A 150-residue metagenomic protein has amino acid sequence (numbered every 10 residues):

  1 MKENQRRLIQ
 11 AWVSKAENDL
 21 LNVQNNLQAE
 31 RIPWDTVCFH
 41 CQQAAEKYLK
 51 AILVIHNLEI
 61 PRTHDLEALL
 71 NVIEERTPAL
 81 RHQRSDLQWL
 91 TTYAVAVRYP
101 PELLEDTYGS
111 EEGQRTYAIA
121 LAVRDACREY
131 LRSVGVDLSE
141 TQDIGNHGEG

Functional and structural regions predicted by a protein language model:
M1-G150: Terminal alpha-helical segments
